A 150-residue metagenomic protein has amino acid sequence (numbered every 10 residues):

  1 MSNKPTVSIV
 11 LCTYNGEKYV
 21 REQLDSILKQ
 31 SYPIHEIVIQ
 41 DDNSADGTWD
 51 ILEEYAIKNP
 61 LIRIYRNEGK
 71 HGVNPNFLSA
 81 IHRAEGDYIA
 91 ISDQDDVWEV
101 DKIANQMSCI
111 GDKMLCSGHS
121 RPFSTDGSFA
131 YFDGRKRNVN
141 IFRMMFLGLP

Functional and structural regions predicted by a protein language model:
M1-P150: Nucleotide-sugar donor-binding/catalytic module of glycosyltransferases that assemble extracellular/cell-envelope
